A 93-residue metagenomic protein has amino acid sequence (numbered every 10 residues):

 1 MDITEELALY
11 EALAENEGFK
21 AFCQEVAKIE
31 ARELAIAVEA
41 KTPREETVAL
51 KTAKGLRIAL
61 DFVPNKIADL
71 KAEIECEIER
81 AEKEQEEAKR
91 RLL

Functional and structural regions predicted by a protein language model:
M1-L93: Intrinsic-disorder/low-complexity detector
